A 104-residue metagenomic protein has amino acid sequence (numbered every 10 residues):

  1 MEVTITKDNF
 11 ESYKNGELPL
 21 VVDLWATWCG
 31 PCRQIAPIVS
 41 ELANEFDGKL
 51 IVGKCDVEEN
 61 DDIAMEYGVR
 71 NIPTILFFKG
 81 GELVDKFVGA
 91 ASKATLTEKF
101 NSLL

Functional and structural regions predicted by a protein language model:
M1-I51, E58-L104: Proteins that catalyze or organize thiol-disulfide redox chemistry and the adjacent proteostasis machinery handling
